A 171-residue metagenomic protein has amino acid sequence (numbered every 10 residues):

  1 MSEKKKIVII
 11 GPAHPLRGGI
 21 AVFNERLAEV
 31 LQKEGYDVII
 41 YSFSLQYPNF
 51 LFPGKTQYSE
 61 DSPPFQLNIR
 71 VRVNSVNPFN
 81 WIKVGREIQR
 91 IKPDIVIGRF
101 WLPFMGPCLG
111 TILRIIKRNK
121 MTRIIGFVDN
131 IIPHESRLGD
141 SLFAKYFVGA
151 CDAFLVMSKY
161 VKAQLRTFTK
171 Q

Functional and structural regions predicted by a protein language model:
G11-E25, W101-G106: A short, glycine/small-residue-rich beta-strand->loop->alpha-helix junction that serves as a flexible
G11-R17, E29-R90, V161, R166: N-terminal strand-loop element at the rim of the active site of nucleotide-sugar-dependent glycosyltransferases
G19-V30, C108, G139, F143: Conserved alpha-helical elements of sugar-nucleotide-dependent glycosyltransferases
I20-F23, F43, V156-S158: Replace "coordinates the UDP/GDP/TDP-sugar" with "coordinates nucleotide-activated sugar donors
I69-N74, K83-P107, T122-I125: Short N-terminal targeting/anchoring amphipathic segment
F100, N130, S158-K159: Helix N-cap/beta->alpha junction signal
K120-I125, N130-A150, A163: Nucleotide-sugar donor phosphate/pyrophosphate-binding loop at the beta->alpha transition of glycosyltransferases
E135, C151-Q171: A short, active-site helix/loop in glycosyltransferases that binds the activated sugar's phosphate group
